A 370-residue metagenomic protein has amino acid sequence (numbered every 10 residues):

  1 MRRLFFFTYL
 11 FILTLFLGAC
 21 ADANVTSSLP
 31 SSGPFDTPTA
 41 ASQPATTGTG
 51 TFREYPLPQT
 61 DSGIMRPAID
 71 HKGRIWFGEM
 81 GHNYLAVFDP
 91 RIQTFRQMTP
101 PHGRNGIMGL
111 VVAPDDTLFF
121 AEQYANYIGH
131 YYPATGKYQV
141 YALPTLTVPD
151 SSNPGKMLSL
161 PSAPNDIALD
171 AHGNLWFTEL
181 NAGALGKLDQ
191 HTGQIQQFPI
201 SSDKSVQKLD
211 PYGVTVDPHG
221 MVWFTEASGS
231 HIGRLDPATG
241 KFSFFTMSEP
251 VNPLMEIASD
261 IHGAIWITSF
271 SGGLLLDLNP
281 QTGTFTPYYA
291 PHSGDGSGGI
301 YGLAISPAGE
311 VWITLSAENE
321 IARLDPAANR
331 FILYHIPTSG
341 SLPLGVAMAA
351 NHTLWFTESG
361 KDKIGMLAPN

Functional and structural regions predicted by a protein language model:
L17-A19: C-terminal motif of bacterial Sec signal peptides marking the signal peptidase cleavage site
A21-A23: Bacterial signal peptide processing site
A41-D61: A short helix->beta-strand "capping" segment at the edge of beta-propeller domains
R53-P56, R96-P100, Q139-T145, Q196-S201 (+3 more regions): Beta-propeller fold detector
T60-H71, G103-D115, L146-H172, D203-H219 (+3 more regions): Beta-rich, blade/repeat-based domains predominating in secreted/periplasmic proteins but also intracellular
I75-G81, L118-N126, L175-N181, V222-S228 (+3 more regions): Conserved beta-strand positions in repeat-built beta-propeller and related beta-rich domains
D89-Q93, Y132-G136, D189-G193, D236-G240 (+3 more regions): Short loop/turn segments that connect beta-strands within beta-propeller blades
L342-N370: Blade-level signature of beta-propeller repeat domains, shared across WD40, Kelch, NHL, RCC1 and BNR/Asp-box propellers
